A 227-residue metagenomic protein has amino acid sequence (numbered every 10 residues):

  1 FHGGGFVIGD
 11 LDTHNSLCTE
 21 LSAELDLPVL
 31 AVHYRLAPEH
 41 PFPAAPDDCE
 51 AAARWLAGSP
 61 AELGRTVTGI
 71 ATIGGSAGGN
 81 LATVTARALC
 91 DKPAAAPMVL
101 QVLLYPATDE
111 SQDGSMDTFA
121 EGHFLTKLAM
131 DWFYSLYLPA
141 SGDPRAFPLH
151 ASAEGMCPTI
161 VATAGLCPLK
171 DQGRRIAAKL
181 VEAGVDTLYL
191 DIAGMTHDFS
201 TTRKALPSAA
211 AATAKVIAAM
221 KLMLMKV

Functional and structural regions predicted by a protein language model:
F1-V227: Alpha/beta-hydrolase superfamily serine-hydrolase fold, recognizing
